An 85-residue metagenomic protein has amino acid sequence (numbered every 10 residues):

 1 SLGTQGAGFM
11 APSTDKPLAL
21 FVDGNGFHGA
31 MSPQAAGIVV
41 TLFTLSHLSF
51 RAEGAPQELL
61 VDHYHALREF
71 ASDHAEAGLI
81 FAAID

Functional and structural regions predicted by a protein language model:
Q5-D85: A C-terminal-region feature
